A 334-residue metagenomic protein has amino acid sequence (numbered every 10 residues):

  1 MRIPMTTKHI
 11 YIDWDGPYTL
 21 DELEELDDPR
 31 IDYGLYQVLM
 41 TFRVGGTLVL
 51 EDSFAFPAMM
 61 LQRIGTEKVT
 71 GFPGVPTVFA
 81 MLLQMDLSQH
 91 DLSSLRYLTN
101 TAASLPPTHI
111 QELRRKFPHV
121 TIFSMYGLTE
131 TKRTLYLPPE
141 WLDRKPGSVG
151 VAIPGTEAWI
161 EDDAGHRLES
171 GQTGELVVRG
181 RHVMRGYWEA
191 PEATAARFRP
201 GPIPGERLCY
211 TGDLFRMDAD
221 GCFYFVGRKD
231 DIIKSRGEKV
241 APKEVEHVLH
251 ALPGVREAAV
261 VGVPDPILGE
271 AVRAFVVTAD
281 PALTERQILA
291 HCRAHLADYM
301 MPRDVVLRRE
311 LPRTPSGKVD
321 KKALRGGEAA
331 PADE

Functional and structural regions predicted by a protein language model:
I3, T7-K8, I12-L26: Active-site neighborhood of HAD-like aspartate-dependent phosphohydrolases
E24, R30-T70, M85: Conserved AMP-binding/adenylation subdomain of ANL enzymes
R43-G46, T66-G74, L83-K145, E157 (+1 more regions): Gly/Ser/Thr-rich phosphate-binding loop
F72, G180, R185-G186, A196 (+5 more regions): AMP-binding/adenylate-forming catalytic core of the ANL superfamily
S94, H119, G155, A193 (+4 more regions): Glycine-centered tight turns that cap/initiate beta-strands
A102, G127, G150, D213 (+1 more regions): Active-site glycine-centered loops adjacent to acidic/histidine catalytic or metal-binding residues that shape
V151-G155, H166-R199, V240: Conserved ATP/PPi-binding loop(s) of AMP-dependent carboxylate-activating enzymes
G326-E334: Acidic/polar alpha-helix N-cap and adjacent early helical turns within long charge-rich amphipathic helices/linkers
